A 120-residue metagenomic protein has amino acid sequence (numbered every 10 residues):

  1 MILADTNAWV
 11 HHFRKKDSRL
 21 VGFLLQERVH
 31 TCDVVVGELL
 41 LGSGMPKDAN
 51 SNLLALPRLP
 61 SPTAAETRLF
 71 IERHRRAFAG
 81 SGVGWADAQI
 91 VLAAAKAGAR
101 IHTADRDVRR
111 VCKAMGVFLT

Functional and structural regions predicted by a protein language model:
M1-D17, T31, V36: Metal-dependent nucleic-acid phosphoesterase active-site entry motif
D5-N7, D87, D105: Acidic active-site catalytic centers that drive phospho-/nucleotidyl reactions and related ester hydrolyses
S18-H102, R109-F118: PIN-domain endoribonuclease scaffold, especially VapC-family toxins
